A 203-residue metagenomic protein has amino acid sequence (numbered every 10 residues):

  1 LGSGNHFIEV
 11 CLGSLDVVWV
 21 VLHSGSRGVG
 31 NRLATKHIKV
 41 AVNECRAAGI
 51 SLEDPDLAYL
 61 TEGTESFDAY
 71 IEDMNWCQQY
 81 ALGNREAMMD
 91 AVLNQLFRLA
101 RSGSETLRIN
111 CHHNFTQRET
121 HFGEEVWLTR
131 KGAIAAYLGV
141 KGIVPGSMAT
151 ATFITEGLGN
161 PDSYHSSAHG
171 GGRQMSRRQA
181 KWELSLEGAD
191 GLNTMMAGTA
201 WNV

Functional and structural regions predicted by a protein language model:
L1-V203: Domain-length cofactor-binding catalytic modules of enzymes
